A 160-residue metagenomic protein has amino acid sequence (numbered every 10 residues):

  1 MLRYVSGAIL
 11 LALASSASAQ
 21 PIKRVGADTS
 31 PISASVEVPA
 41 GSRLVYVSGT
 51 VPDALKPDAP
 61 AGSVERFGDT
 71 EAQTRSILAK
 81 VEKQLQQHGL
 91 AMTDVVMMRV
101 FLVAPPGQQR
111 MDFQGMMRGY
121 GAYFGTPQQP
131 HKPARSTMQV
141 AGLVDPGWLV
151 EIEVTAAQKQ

Functional and structural regions predicted by a protein language model:
L2-A79, K83-Q160: N-terminal presequence-like segments and the immediate start of the first folded domain
